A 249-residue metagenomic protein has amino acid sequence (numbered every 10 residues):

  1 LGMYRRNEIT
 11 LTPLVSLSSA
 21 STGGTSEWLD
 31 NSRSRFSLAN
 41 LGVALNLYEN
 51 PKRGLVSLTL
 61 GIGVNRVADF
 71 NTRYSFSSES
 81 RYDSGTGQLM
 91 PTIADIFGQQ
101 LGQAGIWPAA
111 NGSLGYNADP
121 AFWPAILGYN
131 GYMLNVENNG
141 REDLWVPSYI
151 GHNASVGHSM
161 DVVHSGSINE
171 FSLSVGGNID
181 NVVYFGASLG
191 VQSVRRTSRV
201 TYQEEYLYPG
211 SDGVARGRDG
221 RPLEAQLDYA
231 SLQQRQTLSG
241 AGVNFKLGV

Functional and structural regions predicted by a protein language model:
L1-G248: Subset of outer-membrane beta-barrel
